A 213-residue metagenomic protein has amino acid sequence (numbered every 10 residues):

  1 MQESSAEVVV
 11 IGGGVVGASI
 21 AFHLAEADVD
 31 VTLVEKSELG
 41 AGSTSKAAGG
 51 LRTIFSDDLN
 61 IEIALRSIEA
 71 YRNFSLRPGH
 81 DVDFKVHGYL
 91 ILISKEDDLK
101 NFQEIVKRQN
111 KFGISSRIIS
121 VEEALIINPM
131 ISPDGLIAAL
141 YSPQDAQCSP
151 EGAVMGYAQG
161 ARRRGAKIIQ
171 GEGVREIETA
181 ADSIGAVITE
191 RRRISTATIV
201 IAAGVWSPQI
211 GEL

Functional and structural regions predicted by a protein language model:
M1-S5: A short, basic/flexible loop-to-alpha-helix module at the beginning of a structural domain
A6-T32: N-terminal Rossmann-like FAD-binding beta1-loop-alpha1 element of flavoenzymes
V16, L39, W206: Conserved Rossmann-like nucleotide-cofactor binding loop
A25-S45: Glycine-rich FAD pyrophosphate-binding loop
V31, S116, I199: Hydrophobic anchor at the start of a short beta-strand that flanks the dinucleotide cofactor-binding loop
G49-I127: Dinucleotide-binding Rossmann-like beta1-alpha1 core, especially the glycine-rich loop that anchors the ADP
S142-T198, A202-W206: Helical element adjacent to the flavin cofactor pocket in flavoenzyme catalytic cores
Q209-L213: Glycine-rich beta-alpha-beta "Rossmann" dinucleotide-binding loop(s) and their flanking helix/strand
